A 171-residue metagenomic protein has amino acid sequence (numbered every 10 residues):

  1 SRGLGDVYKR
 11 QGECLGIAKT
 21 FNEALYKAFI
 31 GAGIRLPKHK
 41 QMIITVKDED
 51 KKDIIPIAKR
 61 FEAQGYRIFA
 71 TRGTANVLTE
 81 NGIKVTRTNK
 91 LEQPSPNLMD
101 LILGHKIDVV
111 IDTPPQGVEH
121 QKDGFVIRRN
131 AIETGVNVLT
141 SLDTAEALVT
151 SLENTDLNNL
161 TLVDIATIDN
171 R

Functional and structural regions predicted by a protein language model:
S1-Y8: Short, small-residue-biased leader/transition segments that mark boundaries at the very start of proteins
K9-M42, D50, I54: Long hydrophobic segments that form regular secondary structure
R10-E13, K40-M42, Q64-Y66, N81 (+2 more regions): Structural beta-strand/beta-sheet cores of well-ordered domains, especially the beta-sheet scaffolds that support
E13, E23-I30, P56, R60 (+5 more regions): Alpha-helical scaffold segments in soluble metabolic enzymes
A18-G33, E62-G65, G82, A131 (+1 more regions): Structural signal for hydrophobic packing residues in well-ordered secondary-structure cores of soluble enzyme domains
F21, T74, T144: A generic "binding-loop/recognition-motif" signal
P37-I111, Q116-E119: Conserved structured catalytic cores and adjacent interaction surfaces of nucleotide-binding/hydrolyzing enzymes
N89-K90, L98-R171: Peripheral docking tails and interdomain loops at the edges of cofactor- or intermediate-handling domains
